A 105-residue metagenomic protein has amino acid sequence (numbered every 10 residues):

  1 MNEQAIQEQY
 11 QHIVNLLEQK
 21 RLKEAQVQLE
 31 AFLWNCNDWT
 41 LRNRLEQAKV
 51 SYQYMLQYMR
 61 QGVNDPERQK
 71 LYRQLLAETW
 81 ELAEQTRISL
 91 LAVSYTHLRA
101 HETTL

Functional and structural regions predicted by a protein language model:
N2-A31: Short terminal alpha-helical segments
V27-Y54: Short, charge-rich amphipathic alpha-helical segments embedded in non-transmembrane helical bundles/solenoids
E46-Y54, T79, A92, T96: Type-3 copper protein
V50-D65: Alpha-helical linker/edge segments of TPR/alpha-solenoid repeat scaffolds and analogous pre-/post-domain helices
R68-Q69: Long, low-complexity
R73-L91: Repeat-associated, polar segments at repeat-unit boundaries in modular proteins
T96-T103: Conserved small/polar residues in nucleotide/adenosyl-binding loops
